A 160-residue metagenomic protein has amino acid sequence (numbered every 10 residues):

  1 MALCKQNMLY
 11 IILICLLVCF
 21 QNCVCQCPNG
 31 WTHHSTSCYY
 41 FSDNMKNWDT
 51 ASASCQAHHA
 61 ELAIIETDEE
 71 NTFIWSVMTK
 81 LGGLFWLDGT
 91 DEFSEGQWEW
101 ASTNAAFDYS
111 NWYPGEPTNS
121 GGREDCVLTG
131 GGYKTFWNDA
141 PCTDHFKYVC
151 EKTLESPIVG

Functional and structural regions predicted by a protein language model:
M1-G160: Extracellular, disulfide-bonded carbohydrate-recognition/adhesion ectodomains, dominated by C-type lectin-like domains
